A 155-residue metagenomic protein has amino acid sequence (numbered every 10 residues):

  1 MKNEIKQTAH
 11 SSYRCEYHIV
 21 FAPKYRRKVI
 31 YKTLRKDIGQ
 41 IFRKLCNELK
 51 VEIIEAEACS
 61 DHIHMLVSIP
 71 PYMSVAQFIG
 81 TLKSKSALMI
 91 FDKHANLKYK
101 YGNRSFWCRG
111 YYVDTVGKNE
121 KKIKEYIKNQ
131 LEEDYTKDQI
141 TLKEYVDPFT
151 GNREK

Functional and structural regions predicted by a protein language model:
M1-K155: Basic nucleic-acid-binding interfaces
